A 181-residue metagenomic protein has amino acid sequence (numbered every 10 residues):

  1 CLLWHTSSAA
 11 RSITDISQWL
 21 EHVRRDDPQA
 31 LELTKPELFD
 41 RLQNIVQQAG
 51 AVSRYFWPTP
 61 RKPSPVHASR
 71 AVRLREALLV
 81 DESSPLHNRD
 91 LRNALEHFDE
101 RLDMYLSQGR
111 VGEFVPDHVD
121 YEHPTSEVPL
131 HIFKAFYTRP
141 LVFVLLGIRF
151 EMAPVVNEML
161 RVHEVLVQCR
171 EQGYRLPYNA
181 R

Functional and structural regions predicted by a protein language model:
C1-S84, E113-R181: Amphipathic alpha-helical interface segments
K62-P65, R101-Q108: Substrate-binding/catalytic groove segments of enzymes that remodel or degrade extracellular structural polymers
E82-M104: Histidine-centered, metal-coordinating catalytic motifs and their short helical/loop contexts
